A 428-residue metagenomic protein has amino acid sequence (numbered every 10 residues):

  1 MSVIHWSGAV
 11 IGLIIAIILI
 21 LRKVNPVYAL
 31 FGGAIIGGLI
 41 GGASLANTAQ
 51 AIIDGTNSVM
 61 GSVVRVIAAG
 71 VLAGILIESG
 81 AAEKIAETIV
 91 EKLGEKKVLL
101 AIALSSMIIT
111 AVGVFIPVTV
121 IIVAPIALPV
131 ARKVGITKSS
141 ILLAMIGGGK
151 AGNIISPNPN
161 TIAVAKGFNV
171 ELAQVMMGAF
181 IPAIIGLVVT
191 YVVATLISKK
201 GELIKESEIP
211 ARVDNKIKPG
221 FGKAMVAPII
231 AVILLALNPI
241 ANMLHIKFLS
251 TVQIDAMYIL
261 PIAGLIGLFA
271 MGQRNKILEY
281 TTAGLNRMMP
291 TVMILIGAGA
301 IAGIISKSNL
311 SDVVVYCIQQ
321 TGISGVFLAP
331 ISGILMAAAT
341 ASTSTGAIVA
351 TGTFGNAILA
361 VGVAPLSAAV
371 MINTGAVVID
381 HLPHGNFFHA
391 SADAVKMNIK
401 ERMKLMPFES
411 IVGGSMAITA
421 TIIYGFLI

Functional and structural regions predicted by a protein language model:
S2-A9, L13, I36, I40-G41 (+2 more regions): Long, contiguous bundles of hydrophobic transmembrane helices that form the permeation core of multi-pass
V3-S7, N57-S62, I89-L104, K133-I141 (+4 more regions): Membrane-interfacial loop-to-helix junctions in multi-pass transporters
R22-P26, M60-S62, A73-E83, T110-I122 (+4 more regions): Short helix-coil transition sites and intra-membrane helix breaks within transmembrane domains of multi-pass
Y28-F31, N47, A51-E83, I108 (+2 more regions): Core transmembrane alpha-helical segments of multi-pass membrane transporters/permeases
I67-A68, K92-I126, I296-A298, T321-V363 (+1 more regions): Hydrophobic alpha-helical transmembrane segments of multi-pass integral membrane proteins, predominantly secondary
V71, K84-A86, P117-V130, N158-F168 (+2 more regions): Re-entrant/interfacial helical elements at transmembrane boundaries that shape and gate the permeation pathway
K96-I109, V134-I154, V175-F180, I184 (+2 more regions): Alpha-helical transmembrane segments of multi-pass membrane proteins
L128-M225, A364, F387-Y424, I428: Membrane-core helix-loop-helix motifs of multi-pass transport proteins
